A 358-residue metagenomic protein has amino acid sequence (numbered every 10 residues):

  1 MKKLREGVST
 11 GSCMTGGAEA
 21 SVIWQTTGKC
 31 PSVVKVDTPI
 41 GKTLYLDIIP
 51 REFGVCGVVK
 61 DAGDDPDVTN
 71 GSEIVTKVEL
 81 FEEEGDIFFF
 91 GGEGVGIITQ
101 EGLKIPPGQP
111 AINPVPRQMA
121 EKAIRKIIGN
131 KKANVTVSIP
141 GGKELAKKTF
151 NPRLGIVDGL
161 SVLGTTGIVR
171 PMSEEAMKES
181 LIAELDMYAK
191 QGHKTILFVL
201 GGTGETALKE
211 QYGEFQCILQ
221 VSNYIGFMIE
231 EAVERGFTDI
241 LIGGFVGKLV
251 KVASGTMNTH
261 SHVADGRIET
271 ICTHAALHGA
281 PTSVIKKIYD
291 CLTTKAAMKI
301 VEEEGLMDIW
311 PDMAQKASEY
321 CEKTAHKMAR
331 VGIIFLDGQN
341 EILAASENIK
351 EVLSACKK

Functional and structural regions predicted by a protein language model:
M1-K148, P152-L154, N348: Generic N-terminal targeting/processing segments that precede catalytic cores or assembly contacts
M1-S12, W24, K29-P31, D308 (+2 more regions): N-terminal charge/polar-biased segments
R5, L154-L160, T165-S180, E184 (+2 more regions): A structural signal for small-residue-enriched, beta-sheet-centric alpha/beta enzyme cores and oligomeric scaffold folds
G16-A20, E231, K316: Residues within well-formed alpha-helices
V75, Q211-E214, S346-V352: Surface-exposed flexible segments
E144, E205, I342: Flexible, glycine-rich phosphate/dinucleotide-binding loops and adjacent beta-alpha linkers at cofactor/substrate
